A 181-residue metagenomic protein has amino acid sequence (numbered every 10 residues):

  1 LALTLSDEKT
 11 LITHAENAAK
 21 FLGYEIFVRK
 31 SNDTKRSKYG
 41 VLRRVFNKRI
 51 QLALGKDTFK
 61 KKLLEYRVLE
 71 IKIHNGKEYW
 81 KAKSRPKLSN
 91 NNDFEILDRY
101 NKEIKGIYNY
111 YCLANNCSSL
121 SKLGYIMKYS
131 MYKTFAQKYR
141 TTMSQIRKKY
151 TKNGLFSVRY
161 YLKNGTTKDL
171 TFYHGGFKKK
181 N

Functional and structural regions predicted by a protein language model:
L1-N181: Non-catalytic terminal/accessory segments
